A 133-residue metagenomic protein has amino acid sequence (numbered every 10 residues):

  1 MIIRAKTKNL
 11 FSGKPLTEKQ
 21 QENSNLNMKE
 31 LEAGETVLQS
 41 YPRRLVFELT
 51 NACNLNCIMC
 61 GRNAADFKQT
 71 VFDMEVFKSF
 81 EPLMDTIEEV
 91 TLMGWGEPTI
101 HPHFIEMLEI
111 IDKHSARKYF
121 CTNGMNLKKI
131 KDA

Functional and structural regions predicted by a protein language model:
M1-I3: Conserved PLP-binding active-site segment in aminotransferase class I/II-type PLP enzymes
A5-A133: Conserved alpha-helical substructure of the radical SAM core
